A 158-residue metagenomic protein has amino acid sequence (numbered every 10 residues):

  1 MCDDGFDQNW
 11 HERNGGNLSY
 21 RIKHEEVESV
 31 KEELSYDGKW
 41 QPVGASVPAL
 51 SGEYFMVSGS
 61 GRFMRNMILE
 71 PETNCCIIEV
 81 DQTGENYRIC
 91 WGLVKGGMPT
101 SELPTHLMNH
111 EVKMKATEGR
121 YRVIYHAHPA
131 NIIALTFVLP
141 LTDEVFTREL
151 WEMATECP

Functional and structural regions predicted by a protein language model:
M1-P158: Glycine-rich flexible loops
